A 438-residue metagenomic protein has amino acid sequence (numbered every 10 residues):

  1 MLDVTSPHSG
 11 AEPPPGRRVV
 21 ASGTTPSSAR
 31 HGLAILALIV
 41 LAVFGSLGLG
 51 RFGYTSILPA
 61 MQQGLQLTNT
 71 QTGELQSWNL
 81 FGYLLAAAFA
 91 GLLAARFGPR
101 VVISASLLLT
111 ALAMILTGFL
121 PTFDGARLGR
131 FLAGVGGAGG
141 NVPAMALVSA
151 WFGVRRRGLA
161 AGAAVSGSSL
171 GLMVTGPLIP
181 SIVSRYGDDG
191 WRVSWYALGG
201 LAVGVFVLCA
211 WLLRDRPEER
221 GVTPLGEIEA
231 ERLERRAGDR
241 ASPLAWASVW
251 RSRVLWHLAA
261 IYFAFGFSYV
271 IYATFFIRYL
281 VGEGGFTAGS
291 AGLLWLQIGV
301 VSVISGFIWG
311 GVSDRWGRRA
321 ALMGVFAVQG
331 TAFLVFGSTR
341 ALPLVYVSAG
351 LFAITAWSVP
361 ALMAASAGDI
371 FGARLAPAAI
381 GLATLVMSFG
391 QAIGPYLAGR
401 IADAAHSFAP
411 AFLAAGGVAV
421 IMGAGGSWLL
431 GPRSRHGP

Functional and structural regions predicted by a protein language model:
Y54-T55, S252-I304: Extracytoplasmic gate region of multi-pass secondary transporters
Q66, G98, F119-G125, G285 (+2 more regions): Helix-breaking motifs and short loop linkers at transmembrane-helix boundaries and internal kinks in secondary membrane
L108-P121, V328-R340: C-terminal ends and interior cores of transmembrane alpha-helices in multi-pass membrane transporters/permeases
A113, D124-L132, P343-L351: Paired small-residue
G129-G167: Cytoplasmic helix-loop-helix junction between adjacent transmembrane helices in 12-TM secondary transporters
A163-E218: Helix-loop-helix hairpin linking two adjacent transmembrane segments in secondary transporters
L296-S366: C-terminal transmembrane helical hairpin of 12-TM major facilitator-type secondary transporters
